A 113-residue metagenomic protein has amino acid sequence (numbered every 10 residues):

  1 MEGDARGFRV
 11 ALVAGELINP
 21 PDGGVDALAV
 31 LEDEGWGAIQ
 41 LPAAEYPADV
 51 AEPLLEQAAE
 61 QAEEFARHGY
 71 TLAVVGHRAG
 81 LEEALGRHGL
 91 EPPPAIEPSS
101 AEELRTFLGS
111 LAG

Functional and structural regions predicted by a protein language model:
M1-D49, P53, A59-G113: STAS-like cytosolic regulatory interaction modules
